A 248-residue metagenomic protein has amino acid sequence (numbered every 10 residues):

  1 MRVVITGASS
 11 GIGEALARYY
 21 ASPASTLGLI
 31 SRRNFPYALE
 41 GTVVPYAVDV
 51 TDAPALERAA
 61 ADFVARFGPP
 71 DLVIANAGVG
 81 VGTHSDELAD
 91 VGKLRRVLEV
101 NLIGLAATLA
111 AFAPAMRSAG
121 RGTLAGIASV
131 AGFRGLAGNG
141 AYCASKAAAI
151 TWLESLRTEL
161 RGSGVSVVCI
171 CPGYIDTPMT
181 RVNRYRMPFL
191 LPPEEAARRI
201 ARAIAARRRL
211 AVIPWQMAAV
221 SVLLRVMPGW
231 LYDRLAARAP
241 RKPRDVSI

Functional and structural regions predicted by a protein language model:
S9-S10: Conserved glycine-rich cofactor-binding loop
P23-A38: Conserved glycine-rich Rossmann-like NAD(P)H-binding loop of the short-chain dehydrogenase/reductase
G41-P54: Rossmann-fold cofactor-recognition segment
G80-R95, G138: Conserved mid-core segment of classical short-chain dehydrogenase/reductases
L109, S145: Active-site helix of classical SDR
S129: Residue(s) in the substrate-gating loop at a strand-loop-helix junction that position the organic substrate next
C169, Y185-S221: C-terminal helical subdomain
